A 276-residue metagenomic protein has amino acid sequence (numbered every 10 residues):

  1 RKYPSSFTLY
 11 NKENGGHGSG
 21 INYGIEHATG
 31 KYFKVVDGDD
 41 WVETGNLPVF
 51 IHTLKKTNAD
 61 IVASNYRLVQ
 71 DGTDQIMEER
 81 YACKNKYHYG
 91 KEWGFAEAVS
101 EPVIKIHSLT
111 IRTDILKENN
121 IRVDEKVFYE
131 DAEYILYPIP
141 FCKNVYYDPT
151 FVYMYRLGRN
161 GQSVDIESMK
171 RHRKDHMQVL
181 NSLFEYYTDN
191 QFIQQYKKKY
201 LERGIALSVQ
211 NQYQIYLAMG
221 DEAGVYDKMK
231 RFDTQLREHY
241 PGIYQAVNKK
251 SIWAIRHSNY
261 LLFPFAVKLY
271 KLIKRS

Functional and structural regions predicted by a protein language model:
R1-N11: Acidic donor-binding segment of Leloir-type glycosyltransferases
K12-A28: Glycine-rich, basic loop-to-helix element that forms the pyrophosphate-binding segment of sugar-nucleotide handling
H17, I21, G38-D148, Y153-K170: Donor-binding/catalytic cores of nucleotide-activated saccharide and glycerol-phosphate transferases/polymerases
F33: Short aromatic/hydrophobic "clamp" motif used to bind/position activated sugar donors
T150-R159, V164-F192, N211-Y240: Catalytic core of nucleotide-sugar-dependent glycosyltransferases
I193-R203: All-alpha amphipathic helical-bundle segments outside canonical DNA-binding/catalytic cores that form hydrophobic
E202-Q214: Amphipathic alpha-helical repeat scaffolds of TPR domains
L217-S276: Membrane-interface aromatic/basic loop that binds lipid-linked glycans or pyrophosphate carriers, typified by
